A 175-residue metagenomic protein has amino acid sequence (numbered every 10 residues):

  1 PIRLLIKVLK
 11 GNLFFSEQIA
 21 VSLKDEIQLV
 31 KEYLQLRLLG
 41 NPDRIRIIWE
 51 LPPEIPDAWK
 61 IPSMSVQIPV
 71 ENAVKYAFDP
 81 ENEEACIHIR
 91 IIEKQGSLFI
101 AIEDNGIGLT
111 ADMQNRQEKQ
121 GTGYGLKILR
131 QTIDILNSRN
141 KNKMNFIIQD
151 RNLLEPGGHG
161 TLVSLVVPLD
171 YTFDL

Functional and structural regions predicted by a protein language model:
P1-Q149, E155: Two-component histidine phosphotransfer core
I47, I87, H159-V167: Hydrophobic core positions in the C-terminal catalytic ATP-binding module
P168-F173: Two-component histidine kinase transmitter core
